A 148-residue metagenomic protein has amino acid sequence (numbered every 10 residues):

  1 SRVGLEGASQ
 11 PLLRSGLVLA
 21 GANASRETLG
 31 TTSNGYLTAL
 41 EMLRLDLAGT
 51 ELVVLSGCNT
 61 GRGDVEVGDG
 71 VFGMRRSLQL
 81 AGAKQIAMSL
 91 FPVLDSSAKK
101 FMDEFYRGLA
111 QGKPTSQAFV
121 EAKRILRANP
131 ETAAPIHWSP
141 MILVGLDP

Functional and structural regions predicted by a protein language model:
S1-P148: Catalytic cores of enzymes
